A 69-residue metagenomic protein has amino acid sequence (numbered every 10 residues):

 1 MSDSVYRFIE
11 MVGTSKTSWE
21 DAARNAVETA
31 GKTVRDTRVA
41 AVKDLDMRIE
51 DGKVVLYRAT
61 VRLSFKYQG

Functional and structural regions predicted by a protein language model:
S4-R38: Short, well-ordered alpha-helical segments
A41-K43: Short beta-strand elements
D46-G69: A cross-kingdom feature marking charged/low-complexity
